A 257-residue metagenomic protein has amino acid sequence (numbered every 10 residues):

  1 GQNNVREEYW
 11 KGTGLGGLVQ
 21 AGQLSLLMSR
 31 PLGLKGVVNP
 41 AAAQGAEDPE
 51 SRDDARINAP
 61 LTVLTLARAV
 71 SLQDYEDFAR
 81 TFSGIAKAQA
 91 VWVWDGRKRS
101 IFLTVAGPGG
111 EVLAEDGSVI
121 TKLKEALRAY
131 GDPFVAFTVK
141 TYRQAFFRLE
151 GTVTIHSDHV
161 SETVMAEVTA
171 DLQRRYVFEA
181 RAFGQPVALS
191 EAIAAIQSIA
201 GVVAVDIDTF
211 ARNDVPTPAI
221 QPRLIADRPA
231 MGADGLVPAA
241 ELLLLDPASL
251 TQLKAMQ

Functional and structural regions predicted by a protein language model:
G1-D77: Catalytic P-loop NTP-binding/switch module of NTPases
G1-S29, K35, D208-Q257: Immediate N-terminus of the mature polypeptide
Q2-R6, K87, S100-F102, A204: Beta-sheet entry/capping signal
L26, G36-N39, D54-L61, T121-E125 (+6 more regions): Charged/polar, solvent-exposed surface patches and flexible loops
G36-V37, A88-A90, V205: Generic structural motif
L66-A188, A192, L244-Q257: Carbohydrate-recognition loop of C-type lectin domains
D171-P229: C-terminal structured "cap/appendage" subdomains that terminate the fold
